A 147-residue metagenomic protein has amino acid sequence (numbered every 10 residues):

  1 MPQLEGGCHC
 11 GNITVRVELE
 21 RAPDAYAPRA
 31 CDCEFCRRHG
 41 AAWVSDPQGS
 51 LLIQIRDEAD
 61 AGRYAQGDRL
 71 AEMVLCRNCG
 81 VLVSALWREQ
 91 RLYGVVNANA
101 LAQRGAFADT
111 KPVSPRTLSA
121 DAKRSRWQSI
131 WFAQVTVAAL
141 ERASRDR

Functional and structural regions predicted by a protein language model:
M1-G7, N12-R147: A short Gly-Trp-Pro
